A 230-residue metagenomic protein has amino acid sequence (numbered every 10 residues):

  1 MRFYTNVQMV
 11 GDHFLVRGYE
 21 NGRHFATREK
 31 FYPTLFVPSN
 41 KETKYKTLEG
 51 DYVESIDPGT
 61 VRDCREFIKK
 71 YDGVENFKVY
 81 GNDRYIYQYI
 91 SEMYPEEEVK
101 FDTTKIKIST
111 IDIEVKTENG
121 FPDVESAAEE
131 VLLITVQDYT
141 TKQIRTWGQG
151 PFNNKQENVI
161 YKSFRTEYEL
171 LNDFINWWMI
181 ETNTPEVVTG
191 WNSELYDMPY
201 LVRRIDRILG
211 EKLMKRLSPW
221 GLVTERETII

Functional and structural regions predicted by a protein language model:
M1-I230: The two-metal-ion catalytic cores of nucleic-acid processing enzymes
